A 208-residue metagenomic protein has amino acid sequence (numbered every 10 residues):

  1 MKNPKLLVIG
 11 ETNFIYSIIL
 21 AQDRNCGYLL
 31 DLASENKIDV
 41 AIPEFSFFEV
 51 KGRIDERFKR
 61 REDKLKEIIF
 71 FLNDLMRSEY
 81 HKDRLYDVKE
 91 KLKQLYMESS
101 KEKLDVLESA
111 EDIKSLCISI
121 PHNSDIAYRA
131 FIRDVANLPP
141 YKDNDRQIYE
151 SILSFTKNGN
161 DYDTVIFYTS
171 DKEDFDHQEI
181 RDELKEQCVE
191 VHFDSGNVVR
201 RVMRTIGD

Functional and structural regions predicted by a protein language model:
M1-I42, F48-R77: Short, well-structured N-terminal submotif of metal-dependent ribonuclease cores
M1-L7, N137, L153-D208: Acidic, PIN/NYN-like endoribonuclease modules and their adjacent C-terminal/linker elements
G10-E11, E44, D143-D145, Y168-K172: Short His-Asn-centered micro-motif
I19-L20, K51-D55, A130, F175-D182: A short acidic (Asp/Glu
C26, Y149, F175-H177: Short, well-ordered alpha-helical microsegments
E35-D39, D112-L116, L184-S195: Structural alpha-beta junctions
E67-M97: Charged, glycine/proline-rich intrinsically disordered loops and linkers
D87-I166: Active-site neighborhoods of divalent-metal-dependent phosphate/nucleic-acid chemistry enzymes
